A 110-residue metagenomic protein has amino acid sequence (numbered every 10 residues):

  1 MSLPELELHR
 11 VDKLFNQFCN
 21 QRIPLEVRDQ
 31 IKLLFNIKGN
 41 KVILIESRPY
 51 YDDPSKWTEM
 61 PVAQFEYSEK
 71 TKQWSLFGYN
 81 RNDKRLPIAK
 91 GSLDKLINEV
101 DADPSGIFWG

Functional and structural regions predicted by a protein language model:
M1-D52: Negatively charged, low-complexity tracts enriched in Asp/Glu with abundant Ser/Thr
I43-W74: Short, conserved beta-strand/beta-arch hydrophobic-aromatic motifs that form part of recognition grooves or interface
T71-G110: Short, compact, well-ordered microdomains
